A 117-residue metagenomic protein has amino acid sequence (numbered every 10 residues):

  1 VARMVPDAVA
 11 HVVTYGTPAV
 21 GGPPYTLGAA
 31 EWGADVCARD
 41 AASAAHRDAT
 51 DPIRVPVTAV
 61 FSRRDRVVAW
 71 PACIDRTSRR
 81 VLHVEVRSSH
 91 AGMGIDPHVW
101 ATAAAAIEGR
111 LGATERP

Functional and structural regions predicted by a protein language model:
V1-P56, V60, V67: Serine-dependent carboxylesterase/thioesterase catalytic core of lipase-like alpha/beta-hydrolase/SGNH enzymes
P52-P117: C-terminal catalytic-base region of ester-bond hydrolases, centering on the histidine of the charge-relay
